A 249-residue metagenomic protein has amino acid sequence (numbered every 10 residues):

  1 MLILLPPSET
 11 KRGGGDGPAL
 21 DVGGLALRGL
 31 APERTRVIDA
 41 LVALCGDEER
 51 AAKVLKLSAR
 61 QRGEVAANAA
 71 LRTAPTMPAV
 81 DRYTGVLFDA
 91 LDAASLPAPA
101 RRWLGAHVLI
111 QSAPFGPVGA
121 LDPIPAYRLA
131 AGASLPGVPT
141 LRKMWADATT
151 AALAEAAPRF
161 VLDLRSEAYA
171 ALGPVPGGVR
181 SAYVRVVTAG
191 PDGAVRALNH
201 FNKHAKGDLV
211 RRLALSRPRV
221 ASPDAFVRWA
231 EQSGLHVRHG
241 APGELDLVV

Functional and structural regions predicted by a protein language model:
M1-R62: N-terminal "assembly arms/tails" that initiate or stabilize quaternary assembly in self-assembling proteins
P7-L20, G46, R82, F88 (+5 more regions): Generic ordered-secondary-structure signal
D16, A67-A70, A90, T188 (+1 more regions): Generic signal for short, ordered secondary-structure residues within or immediately flanking folded domains
G29, E33, R72-V80, W103 (+2 more regions): Short, contiguous, pocket-lining structural segments that sit at or immediately flank catalytic/ligand-binding sites
R36-L41, V65, L153, F226-A230: Generic hydrophobic, helix-prone segments enriched in Leu/Val/Ile
A52-A126: A glycine-rich, hydrophobic loop/mini-helix early in the fold
A93-V249: Internal, well-folded beta-alpha domain core
